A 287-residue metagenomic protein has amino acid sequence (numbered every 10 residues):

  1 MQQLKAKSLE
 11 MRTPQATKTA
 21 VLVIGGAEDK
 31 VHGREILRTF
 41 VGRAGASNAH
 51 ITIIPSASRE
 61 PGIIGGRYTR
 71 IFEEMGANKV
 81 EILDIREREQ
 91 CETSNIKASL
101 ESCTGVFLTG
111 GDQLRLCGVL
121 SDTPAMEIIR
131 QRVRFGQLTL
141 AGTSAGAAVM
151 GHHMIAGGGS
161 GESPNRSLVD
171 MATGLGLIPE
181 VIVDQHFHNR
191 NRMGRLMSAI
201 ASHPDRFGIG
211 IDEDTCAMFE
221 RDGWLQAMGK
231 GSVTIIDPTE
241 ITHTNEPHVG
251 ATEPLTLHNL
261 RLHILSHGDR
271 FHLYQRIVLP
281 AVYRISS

Functional and structural regions predicted by a protein language model:
Q2-S47, R59-E74, K79, I155-S287: C-terminal and late-domain segments of enzyme folds
I24-G25, I54-P55, L108-T109, G142 (+1 more regions): Short beta-strand segments
T52, S58-S102, L108, R115: Portal/gating segments that form or line small-molecule/metal binding sites
S99, D122-Q137: Catalytic-core regions built around general acid/base machinery
L108-G110, V133-M154: Catalytic nucleophile loop
Q113-T123: Glycine/threonine-rich flexible loop motifs
L114-R115, A147-M150, I235: Short gly/pro/ser/thr-enriched loop/turn and capping motifs at secondary-structure boundaries
